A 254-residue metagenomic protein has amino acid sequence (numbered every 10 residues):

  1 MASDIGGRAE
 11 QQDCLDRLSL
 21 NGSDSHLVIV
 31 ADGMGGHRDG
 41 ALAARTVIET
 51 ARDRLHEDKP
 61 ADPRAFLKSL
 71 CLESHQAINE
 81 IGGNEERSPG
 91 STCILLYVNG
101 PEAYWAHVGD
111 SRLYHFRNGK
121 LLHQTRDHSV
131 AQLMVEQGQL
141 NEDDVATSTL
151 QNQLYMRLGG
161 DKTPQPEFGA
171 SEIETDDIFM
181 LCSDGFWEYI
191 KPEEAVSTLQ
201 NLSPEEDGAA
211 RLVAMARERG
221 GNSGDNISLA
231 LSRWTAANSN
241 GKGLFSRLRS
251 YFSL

Functional and structural regions predicted by a protein language model:
M1-L254: PP2C/PPM-type serine/threonine phosphatase catalytic domain
